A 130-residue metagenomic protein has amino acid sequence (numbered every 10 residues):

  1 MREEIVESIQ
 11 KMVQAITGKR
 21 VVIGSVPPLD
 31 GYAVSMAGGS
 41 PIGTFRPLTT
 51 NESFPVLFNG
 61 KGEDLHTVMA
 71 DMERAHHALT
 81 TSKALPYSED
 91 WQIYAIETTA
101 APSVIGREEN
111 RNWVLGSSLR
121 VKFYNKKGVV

Functional and structural regions predicted by a protein language model:
M1-K11, G39-N51, W91-V130: Short, charged interaction patches at domain edges and termini
M1-L48, A70, H77, S82-Q92: Small/polar-rich, solvent-exposed N-terminal microdomains that initiate assembly or binding
D30, F54, L115: Residues that flank catalytic or metal-binding motifs in active/ligand-binding sites
S53-N59: A short small-residue
G60-H66: A generic structural motif
